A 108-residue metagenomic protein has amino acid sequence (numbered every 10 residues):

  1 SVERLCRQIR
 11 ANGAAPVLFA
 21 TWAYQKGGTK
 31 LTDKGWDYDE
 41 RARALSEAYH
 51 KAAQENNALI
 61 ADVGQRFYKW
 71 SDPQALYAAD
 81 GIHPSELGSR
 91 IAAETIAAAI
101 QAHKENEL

Functional and structural regions predicted by a protein language model:
S1-L108: Alpha-helical cap/lid subdomain in secreted, periplasmic, or secretory-pathway luminal O-acyl-processing enzymes
